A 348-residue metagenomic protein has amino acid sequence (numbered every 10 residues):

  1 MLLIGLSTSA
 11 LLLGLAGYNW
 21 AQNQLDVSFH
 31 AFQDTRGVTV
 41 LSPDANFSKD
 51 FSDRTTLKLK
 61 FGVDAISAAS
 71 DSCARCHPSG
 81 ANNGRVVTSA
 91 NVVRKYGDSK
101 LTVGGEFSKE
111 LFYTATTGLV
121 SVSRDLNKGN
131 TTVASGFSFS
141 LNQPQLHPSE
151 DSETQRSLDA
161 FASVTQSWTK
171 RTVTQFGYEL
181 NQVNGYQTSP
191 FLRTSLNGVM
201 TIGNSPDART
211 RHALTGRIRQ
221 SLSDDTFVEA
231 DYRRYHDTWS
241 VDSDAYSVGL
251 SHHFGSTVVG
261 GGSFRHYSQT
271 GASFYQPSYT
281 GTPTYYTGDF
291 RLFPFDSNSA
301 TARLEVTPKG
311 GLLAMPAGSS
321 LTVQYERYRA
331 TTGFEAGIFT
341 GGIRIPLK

Functional and structural regions predicted by a protein language model:
G14-Q22, R54, G97-D98, N127-T131 (+6 more regions): Short loop/turn motifs that connect adjacent beta-strands in outer-membrane beta-barrel proteins
N23-V27, L57-L59, L101-V103, T131-S135 (+7 more regions): Transmembrane beta-strands of outer-membrane beta-barrel proteins
F29-T35, V63-S67, Y96-D98, F107-L111 (+9 more regions): Transmembrane beta-strands of outer-membrane beta-barrel pores
H30-Q33, A74-P78, G104-S108, L119-S121 (+6 more regions): Extracellular loop and loop/strand-boundary signature of outer-membrane beta-barrel proteins
V38-P43, K60, S70-C76, Y113-S121 (+6 more regions): Outer-membrane beta-barrel translocator domains and adjoining extracellular loop/strand segments of Gram-negative
T39-P43, G84-T88, K95, T114-G118 (+5 more regions): Residues that define the transmembrane beta-barrel architecture of outer-membrane proteins
S72-P78, N181, Q187-R217, T238-D244 (+3 more regions): Outer membrane beta-barrel transmembrane domains
V122, R171, A300-P308, E335-K348: Outer-membrane beta-barrel "beta-signal"
